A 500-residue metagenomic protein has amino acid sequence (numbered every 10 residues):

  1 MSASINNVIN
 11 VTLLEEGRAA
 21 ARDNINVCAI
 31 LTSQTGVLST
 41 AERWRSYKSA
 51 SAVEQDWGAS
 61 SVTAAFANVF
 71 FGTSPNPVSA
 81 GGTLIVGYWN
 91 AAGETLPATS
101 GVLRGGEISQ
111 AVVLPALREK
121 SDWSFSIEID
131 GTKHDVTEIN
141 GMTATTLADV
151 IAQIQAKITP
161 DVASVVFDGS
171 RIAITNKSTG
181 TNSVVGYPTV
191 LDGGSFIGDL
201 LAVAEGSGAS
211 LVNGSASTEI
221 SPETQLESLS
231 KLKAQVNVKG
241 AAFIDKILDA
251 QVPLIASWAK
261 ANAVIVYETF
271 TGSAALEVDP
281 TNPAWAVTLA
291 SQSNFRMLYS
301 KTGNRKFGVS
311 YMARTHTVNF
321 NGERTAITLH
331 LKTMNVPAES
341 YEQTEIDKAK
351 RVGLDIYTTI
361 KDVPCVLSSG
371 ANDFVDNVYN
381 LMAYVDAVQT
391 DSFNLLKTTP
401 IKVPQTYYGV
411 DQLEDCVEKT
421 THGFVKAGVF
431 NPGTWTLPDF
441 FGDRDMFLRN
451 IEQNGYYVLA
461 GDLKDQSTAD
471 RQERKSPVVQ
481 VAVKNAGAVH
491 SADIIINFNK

Functional and structural regions predicted by a protein language model:
M1-A29, Q34-W123, I129-D130, I139-R305 (+2 more regions): Polar low-complexity, Ser/Thr/Gly/Ala/Asp/Asn-rich disordered segments used for subunit assembly and tip/surface
M1-A64, N68, P75-G81, L367-K500: Structured, hydrophobic secondary-structure cores that serve as assembly/anchoring elements
D122-S124, V478-V479: Short glycine-rich loop/turn motifs
E128-T132, A486: Short strand-coil-strand connectors
H134-V136: Short, isolated positions in well-ordered beta-strands
V162-S164, K348, D355, Q480: Short, surface-exposed charged micro-motifs
L229-I401, L413, P432-Y456: A glycine- and small-residue-enriched flexible loop/hinge signal that marks low-structured segments
